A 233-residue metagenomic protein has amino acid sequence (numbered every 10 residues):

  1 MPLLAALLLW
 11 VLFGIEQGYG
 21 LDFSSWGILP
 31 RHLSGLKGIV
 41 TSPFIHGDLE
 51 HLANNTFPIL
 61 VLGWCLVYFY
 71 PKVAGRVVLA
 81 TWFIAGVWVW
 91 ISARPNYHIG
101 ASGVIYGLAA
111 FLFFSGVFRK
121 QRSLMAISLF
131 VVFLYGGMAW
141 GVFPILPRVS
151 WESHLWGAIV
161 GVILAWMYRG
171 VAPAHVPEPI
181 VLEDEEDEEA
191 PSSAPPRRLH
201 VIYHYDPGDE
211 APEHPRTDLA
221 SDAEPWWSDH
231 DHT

Functional and structural regions predicted by a protein language model:
M1-D206, E224-S228: A detector for small-residue-rich transmembrane helices and their helix-helix packing motifs
D206-P212: Extracytoplasmic/luminal low-complexity segments enriched in Pro/Gly and acidic/polar residues that act as flexible
P212-T233: Soluble, non-transmembrane domains of integral membrane proteins
